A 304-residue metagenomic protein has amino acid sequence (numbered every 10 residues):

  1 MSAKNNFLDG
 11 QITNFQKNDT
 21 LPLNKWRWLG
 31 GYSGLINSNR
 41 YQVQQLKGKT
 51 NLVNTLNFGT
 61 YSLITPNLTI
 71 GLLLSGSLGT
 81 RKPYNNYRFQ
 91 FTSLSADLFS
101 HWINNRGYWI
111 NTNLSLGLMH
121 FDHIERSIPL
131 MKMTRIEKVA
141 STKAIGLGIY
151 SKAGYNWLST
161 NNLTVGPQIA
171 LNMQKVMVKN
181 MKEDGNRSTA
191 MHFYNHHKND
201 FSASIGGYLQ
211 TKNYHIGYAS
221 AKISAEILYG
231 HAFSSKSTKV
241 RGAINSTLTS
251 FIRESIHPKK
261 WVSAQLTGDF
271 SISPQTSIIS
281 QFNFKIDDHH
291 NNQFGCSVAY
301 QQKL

Functional and structural regions predicted by a protein language model:
M1-N111, E137-L304: Secretion/assembly modules of Gram-negative surface proteins
Y108-T142: Outer-membrane beta-barrel translocator/channel fold
